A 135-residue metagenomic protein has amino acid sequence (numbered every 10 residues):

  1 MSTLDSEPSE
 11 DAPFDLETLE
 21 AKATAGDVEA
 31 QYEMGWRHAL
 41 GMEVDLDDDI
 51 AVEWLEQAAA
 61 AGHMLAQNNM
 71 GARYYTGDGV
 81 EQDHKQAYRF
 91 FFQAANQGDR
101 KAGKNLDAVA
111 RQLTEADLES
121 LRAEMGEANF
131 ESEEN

Functional and structural regions predicted by a protein language model:
L4, P8-F14, G103-N135: Terminal, low-structured helical/coil segments at or just beyond the last alpha-helical repeat
P8-T18, D45-W54, E81-F90, E115-A123: Structural signature of tandem alpha-helical TPR/SEL1-like repeats, specifically the intra-repeat loop/turn
P13-L16, E20, V28, Y32-W36 (+1 more regions): Alpha-helical tetratricopeptide repeat
E20-K22, E56-A58, Q93-A94: Canonical positions in the second alpha-helix
T24-D27, L40-M42, D47, A60-H63 (+3 more regions): Short helix-capping/linker turns of helical repeat alpha-solenoids
Y32, N68, Y88-R89, K104: TPR/TPR-like alpha-solenoid signature
E33-L40, N69-T76, D107-Q112: Hydrophobic face of amphipathic alpha-helices that form TPR/SEL1-like repeat modules and related alpha-solenoid
H38, W54-L55, Y74, F90-F91: Conserved hydrophobic/aromatic "anchor" residues that stabilize well-ordered secondary structure elements
